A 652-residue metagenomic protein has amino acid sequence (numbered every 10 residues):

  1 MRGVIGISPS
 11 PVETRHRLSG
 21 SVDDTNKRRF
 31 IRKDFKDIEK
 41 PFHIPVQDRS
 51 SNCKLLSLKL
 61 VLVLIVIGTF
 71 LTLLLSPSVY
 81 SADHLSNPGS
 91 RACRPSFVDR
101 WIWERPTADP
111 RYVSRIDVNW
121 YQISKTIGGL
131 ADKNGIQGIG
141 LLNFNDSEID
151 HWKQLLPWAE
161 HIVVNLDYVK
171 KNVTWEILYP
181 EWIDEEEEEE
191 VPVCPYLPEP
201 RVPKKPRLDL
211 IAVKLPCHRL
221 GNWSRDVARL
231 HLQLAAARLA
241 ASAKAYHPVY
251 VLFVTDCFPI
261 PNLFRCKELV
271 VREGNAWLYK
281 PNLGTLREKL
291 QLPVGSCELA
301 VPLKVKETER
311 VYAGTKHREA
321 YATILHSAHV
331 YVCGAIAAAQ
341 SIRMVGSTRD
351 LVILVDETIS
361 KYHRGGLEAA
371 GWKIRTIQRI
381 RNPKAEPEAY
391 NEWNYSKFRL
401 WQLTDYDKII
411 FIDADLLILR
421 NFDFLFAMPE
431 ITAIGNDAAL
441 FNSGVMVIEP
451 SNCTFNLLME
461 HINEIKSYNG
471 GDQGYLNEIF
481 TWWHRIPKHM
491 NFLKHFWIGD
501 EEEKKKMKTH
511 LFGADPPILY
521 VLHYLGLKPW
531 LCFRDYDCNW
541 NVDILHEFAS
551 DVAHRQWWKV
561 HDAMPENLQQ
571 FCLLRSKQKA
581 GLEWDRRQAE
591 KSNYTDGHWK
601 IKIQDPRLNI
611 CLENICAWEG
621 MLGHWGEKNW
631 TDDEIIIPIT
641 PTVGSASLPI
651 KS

Functional and structural regions predicted by a protein language model:
R2-A337, S347, I462-S652: A glycosyltransferase accessory/donor-loop signature
I162, V352, W372-I377, I486: General small-molecule cofactor/ligand-binding pocket signal
N172-P180, I359-A370: N-terminal beta-loop-helix "entrance" segment that forms/cooperates in small-molecule cofactor or anionic ligand
A313, K361-R364, E368-A385, A389-N452: GT-A fold catalytic core of metal-dependent nucleotide-sugar glycosyltransferases, centered on the diacidic
A328, T358, R381, A438-A439 (+3 more regions): Residue-level detector of flexible, active-site-proximal loop/helix-junction positions within diverse enzyme catalytic
S341-R349: Short, acidic, metal-binding catalytic loop of nucleotide-sugar glycosyltransferases
D350-E357: Short beta-strand/loop segment that forms part of the nucleotide-sugar
L457-L458: Juxtamembrane interfacial secondary-structure elements that flank transmembrane helices in multi-pass membrane proteins
